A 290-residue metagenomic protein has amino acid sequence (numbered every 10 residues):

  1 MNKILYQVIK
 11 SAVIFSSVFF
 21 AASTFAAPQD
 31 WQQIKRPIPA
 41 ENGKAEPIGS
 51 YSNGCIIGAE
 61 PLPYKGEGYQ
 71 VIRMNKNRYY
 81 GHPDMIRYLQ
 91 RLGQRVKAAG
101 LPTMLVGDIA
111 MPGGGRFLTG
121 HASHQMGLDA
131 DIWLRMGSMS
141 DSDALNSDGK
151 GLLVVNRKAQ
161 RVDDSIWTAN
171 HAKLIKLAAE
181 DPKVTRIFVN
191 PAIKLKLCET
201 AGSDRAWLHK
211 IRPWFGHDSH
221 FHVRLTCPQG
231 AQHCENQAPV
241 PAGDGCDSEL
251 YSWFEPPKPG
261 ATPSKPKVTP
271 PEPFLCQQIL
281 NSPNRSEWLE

Functional and structural regions predicted by a protein language model:
N2-V13: Bacterial N-terminal signal peptides that target proteins for export
V13, F19, S50, A99 (+3 more regions): A generic structural signal for short, non-catalytic loop/turn and secondary-structure boundary residues
A21-S23: N-terminal signal peptide c-region/cleavage motif recognized by signal peptidases
A27-D30, S147-E290: Catalytic cores and adjacent binding grooves of peptidoglycan-active enzymes
W31-A40, Y88-H121, F188-L208: Extended, low-complexity, intrinsically disordered C-terminal regulatory tails of eukaryotic serine/threonine kinases
K35-G107, W167-K176, D181-V184: Active-site acidic/histidine clusters and adjacent loop/turn architecture that either coordinate catalytic ions
G43, I48-I56, G115, G127 (+2 more regions): Glycine-centered flexibility motif
A98, M111-D164, V223: Acidic/His-rich structured neighborhood in mature extracellular/periplasmic domains
